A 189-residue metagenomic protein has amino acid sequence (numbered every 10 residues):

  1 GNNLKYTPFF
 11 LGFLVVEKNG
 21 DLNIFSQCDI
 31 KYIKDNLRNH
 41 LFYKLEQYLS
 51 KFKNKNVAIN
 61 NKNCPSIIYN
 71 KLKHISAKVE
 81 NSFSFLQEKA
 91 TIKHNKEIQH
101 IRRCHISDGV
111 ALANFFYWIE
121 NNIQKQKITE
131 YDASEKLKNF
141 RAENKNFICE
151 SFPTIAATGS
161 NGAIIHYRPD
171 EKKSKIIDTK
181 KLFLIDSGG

Functional and structural regions predicted by a protein language model:
G1-G189: Active-site neighborhoods and metal-handling regions in enzymes and metal-associated proteins
